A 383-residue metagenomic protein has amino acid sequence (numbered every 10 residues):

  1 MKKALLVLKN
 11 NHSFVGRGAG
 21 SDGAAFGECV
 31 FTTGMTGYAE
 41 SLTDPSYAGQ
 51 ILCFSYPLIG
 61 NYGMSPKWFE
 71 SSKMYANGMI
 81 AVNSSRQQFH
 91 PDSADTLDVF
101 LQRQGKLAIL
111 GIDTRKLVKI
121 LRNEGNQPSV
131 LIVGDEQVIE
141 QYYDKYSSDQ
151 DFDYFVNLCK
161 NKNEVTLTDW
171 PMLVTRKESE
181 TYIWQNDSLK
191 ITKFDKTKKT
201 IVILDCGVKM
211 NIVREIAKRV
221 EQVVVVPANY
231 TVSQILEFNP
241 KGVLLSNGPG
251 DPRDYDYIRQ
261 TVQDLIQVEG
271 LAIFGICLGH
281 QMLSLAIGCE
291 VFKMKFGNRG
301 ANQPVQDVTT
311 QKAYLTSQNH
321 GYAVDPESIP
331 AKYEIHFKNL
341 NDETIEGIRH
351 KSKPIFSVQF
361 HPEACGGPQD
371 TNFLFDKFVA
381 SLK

Functional and structural regions predicted by a protein language model:
M1-S233, E237-F238, P252, C365 (+1 more regions): RNA-binding accessory domains that recognize and position tRNA/RNA substrates
L107, T200, A272-F274, E290 (+1 more regions): Proline-centered loop/turn at the N-terminus of a beta-strand
K193-T197, Q267, R349-H350: Short, flexible hinge/linker loops that cap or flank conserved catalytic cores
T200-D205, T316-S317, F356-F360: Active-site-proximal beta-strand elements of phosphoester/diester hydrolases
K241-A323, G367-S381: Cysteine-nucleophile active-site neighborhood
K312-K353: Catalytic beta-strand/loop cores that center a nucleophilic Ser/Cys/Thr and support acyl-enzyme chemistry
G347-K383: A glycine-centered loop/beta-turn motif at secondary-structure junctions
